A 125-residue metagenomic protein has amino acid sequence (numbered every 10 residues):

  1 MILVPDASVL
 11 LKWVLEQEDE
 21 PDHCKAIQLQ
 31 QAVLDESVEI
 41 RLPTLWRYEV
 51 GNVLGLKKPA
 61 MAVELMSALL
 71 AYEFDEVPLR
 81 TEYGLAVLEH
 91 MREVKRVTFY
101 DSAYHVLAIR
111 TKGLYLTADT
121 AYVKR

Functional and structural regions predicted by a protein language model:
M1-L42, G55-E64: Short, well-structured N-terminal submotif of metal-dependent ribonuclease cores
I2-D6, R41-T44, R96-F99, D119-T120: Histidine- and aromatic-rich ligand-binding microenvironments
I27-Q30, M66, H105, V123: Short amphipathic alpha-helical segments and helix-helix/interface helices
L34, L70, I109: Anion (oxyanion) recognition and catalysis
L45-L85: Active-site-proximal, substrate-binding regions of enzyme catalytic domains and RNA-binding/basic surfaces
F74-K124: Active-site neighborhoods of divalent-metal-dependent phosphate/nucleic-acid chemistry enzymes
